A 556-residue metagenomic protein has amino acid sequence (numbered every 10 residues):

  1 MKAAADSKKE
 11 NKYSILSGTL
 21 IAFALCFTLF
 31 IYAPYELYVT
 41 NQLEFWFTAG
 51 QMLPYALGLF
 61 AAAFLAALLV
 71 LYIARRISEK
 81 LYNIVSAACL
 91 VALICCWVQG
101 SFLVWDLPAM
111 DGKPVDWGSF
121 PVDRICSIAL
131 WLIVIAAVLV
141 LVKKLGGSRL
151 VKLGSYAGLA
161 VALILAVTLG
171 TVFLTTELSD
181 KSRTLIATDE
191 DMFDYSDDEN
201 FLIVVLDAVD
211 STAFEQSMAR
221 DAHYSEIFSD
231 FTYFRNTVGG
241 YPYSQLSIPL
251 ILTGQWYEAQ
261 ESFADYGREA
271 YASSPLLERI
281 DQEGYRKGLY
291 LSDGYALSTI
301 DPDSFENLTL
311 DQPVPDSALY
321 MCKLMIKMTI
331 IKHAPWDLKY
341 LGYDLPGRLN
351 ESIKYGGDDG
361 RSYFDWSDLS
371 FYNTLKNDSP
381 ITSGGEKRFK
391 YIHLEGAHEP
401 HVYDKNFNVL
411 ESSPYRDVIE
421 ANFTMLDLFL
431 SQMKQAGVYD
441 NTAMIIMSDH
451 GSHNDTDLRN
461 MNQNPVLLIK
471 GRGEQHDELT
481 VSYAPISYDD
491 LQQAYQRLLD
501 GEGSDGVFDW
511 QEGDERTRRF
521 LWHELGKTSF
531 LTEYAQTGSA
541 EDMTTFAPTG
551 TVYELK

Functional and structural regions predicted by a protein language model:
K2-L130, A136-K556: Catalytic domains that recognize anionic headgroups
